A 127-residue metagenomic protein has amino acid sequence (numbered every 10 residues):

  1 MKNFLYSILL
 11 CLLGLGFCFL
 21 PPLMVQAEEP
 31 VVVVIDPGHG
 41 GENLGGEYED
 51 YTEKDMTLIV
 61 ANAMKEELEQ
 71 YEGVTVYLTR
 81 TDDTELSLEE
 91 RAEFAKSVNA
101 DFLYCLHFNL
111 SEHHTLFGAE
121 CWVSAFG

Functional and structural regions predicted by a protein language model:
K2-M24: Sec-dependent N-terminal signal peptides of Gram-positive bacterial secreted proteins and lipoproteins
A27-G127: Catalytic-core regions of hydrolytic enzymes
